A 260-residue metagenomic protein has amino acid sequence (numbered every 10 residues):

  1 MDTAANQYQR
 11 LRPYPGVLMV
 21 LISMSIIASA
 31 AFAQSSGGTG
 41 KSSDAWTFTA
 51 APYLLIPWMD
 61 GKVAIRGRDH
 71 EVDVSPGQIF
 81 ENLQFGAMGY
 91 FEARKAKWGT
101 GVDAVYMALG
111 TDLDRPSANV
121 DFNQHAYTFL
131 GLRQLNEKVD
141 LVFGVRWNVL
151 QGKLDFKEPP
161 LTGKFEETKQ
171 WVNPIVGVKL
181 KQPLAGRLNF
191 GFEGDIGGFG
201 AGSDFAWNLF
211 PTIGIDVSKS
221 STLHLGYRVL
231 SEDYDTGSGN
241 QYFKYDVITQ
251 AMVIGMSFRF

Functional and structural regions predicted by a protein language model:
F32-G110, V253, R259: Short glycine/proline- and aromatic-enriched beta-strand/turn motifs that initiate or cap beta-hairpins
D44-W46, L83-A87, R94, N123-Y127 (+3 more regions): Residues that define the transmembrane beta-barrel architecture of outer-membrane proteins
A50-I56, A93, V102-Y106, F143-W147 (+3 more regions): Transmembrane beta-barrel strands of outer-membrane/channel proteins
L54, A93-K95, R133-Q134, L180-Q182 (+3 more regions): Residue-level signature of outer-membrane beta-barrel architecture
G61-D69, D112-S117, G152-P160, A201-L209 (+1 more regions): Outer-membrane beta-barrel translocator domains and adjoining extracellular loop/strand segments of Gram-negative
K97-T100, K138-L141, G186-F190, S220-L223: Repeated loop/turn-to-beta-strand initiation elements of outer-membrane beta-barrel proteins
L188-D204: Transmembrane beta-strand segments that form the barrel wall of outer-membrane beta-barrel proteins
I215, V247-F260: Outer-membrane beta-barrel "beta-signal"
